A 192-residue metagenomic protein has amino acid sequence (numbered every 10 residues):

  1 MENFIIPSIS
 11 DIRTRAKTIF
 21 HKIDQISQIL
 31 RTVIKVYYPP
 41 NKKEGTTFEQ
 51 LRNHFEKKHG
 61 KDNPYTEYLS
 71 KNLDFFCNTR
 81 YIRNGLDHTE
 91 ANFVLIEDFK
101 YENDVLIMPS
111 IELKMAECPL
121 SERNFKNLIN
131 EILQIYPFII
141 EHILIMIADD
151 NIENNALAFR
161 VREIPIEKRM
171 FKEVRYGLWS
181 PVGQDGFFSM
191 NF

Functional and structural regions predicted by a protein language model:
M1-K17, R31-F192: Acidic, Ser/Thr/Gly/Pro-rich intrinsically disordered interaction regions
D24-R31: Alpha-helical repeat scaffolds in large eukaryotic proteins
